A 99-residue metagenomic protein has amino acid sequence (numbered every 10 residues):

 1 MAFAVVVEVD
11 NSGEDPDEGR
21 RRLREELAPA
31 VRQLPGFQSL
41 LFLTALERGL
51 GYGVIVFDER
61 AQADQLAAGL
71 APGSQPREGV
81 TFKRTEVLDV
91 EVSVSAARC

Functional and structural regions predicted by a protein language model:
M1-G51, D58-G69, E78-C99: Short S/T/G/P-rich N-terminal loop/turn motif that feeds into the first structured element of a domain
